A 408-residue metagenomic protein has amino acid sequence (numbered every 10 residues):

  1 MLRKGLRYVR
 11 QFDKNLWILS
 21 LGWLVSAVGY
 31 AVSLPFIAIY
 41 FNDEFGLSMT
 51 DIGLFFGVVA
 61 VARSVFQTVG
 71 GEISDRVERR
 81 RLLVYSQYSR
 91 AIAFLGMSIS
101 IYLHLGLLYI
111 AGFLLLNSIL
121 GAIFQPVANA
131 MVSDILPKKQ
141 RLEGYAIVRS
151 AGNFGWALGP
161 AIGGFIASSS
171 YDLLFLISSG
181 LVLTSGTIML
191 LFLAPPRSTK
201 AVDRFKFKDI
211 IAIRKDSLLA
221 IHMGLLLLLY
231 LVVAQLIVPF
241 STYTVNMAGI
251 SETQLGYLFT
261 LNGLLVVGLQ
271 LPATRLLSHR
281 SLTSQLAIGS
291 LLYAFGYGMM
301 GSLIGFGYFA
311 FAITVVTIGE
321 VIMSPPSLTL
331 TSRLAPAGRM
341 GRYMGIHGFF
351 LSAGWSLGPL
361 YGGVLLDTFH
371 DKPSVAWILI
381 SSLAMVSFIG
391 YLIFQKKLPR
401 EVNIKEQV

Functional and structural regions predicted by a protein language model:
M1-D13, A194-L225: Juxtamembrane intracellular "pre-TM" segments in multi-pass secondary transporters
R10-A60, A220-L225, L229-L258: Helix-loop boundary and gating motifs at the non-cytosolic
L24, L107-I123, Y308-I322: Hydrophobic core of transmembrane alpha-helices in multi-pass small-molecule transporters, especially MFS/SLC-type
F66-R79, L269-L282, L366: Helix-to-loop junctions at the C-terminal end of transmembrane segments in multipass secondary transporters
Y88-H104, L292-I304: C-terminal ends and interior cores of transmembrane alpha-helices in multi-pass membrane transporters/permeases
F113-F154: Cytoplasmic helix-loop-helix junction between adjacent transmembrane helices in 12-TM secondary transporters
A167-G180, V364-A384: A membrane-interface helix-boundary motif in multi-pass transporters
S185-L193, I378-V408: Multi-pass alpha-helical transporter architecture, strongest for 12-TM Major Facilitator/SLC carriers used
